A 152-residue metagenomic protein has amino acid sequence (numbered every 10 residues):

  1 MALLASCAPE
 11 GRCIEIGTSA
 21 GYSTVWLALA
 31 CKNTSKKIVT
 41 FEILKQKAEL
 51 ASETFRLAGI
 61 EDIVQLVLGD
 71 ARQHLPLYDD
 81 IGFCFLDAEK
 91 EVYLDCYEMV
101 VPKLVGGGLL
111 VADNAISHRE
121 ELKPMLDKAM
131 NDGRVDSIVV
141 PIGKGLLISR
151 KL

Functional and structural regions predicted by a protein language model:
A2-L152: S-adenosylmethionine/decaboxylated-SAM
